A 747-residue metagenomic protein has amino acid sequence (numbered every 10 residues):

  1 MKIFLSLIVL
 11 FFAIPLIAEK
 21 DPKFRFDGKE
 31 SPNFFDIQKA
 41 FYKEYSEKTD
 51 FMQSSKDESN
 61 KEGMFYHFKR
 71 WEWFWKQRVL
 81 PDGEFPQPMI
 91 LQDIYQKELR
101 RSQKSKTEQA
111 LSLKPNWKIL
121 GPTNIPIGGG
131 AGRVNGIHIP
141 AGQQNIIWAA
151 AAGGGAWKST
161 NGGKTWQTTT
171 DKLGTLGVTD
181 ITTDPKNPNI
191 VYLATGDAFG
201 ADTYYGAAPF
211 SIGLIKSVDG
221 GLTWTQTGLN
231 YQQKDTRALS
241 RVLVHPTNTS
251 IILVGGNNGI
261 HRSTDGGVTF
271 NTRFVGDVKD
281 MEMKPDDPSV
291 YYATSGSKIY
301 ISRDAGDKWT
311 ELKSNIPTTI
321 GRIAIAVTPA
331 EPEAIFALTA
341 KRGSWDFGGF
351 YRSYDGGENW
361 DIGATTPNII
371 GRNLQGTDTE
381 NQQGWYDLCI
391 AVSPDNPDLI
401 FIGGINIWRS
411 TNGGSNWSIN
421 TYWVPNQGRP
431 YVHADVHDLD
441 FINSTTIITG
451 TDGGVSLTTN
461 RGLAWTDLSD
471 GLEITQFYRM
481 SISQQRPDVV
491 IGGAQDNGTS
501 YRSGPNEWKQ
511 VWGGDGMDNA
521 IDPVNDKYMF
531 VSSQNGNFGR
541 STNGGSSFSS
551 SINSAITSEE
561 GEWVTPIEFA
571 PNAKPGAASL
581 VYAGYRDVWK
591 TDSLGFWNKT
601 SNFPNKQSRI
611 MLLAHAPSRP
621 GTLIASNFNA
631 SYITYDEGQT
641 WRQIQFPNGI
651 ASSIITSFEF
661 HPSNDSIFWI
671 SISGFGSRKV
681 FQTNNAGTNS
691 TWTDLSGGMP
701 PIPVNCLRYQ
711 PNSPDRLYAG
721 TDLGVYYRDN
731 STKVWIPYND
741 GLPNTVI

Functional and structural regions predicted by a protein language model:
M1-R25: Bacterial Sec-dependent N-terminal signal peptides
R25-I747: Beta-propeller blade termini and top-face loops
